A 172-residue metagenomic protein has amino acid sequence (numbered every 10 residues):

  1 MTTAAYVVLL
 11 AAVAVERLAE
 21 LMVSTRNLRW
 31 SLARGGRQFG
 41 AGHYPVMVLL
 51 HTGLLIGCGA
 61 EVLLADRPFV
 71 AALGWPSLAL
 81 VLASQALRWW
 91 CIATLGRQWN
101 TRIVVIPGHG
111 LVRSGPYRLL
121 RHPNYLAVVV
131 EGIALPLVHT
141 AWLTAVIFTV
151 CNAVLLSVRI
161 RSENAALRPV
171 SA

Functional and structural regions predicted by a protein language model:
M1-A5: Feature marks short, highly hydrophobic, charge-poor N-terminal signal-anchor/signal peptide-like helices that anchor
Y6-V8, V105: Anionic, Ser/Thr-rich low-complexity intrinsically disordered regions
L10-T25: N-terminal signal-anchor/start-transfer transmembrane helix
M22-H43, F69-A172: Cytosolic-biased juxtamembrane loops and peripheral soluble domains of multi-pass membrane proteins
G42-L73: Long, highly hydrophobic alpha-helical transmembrane signal-anchor segments
